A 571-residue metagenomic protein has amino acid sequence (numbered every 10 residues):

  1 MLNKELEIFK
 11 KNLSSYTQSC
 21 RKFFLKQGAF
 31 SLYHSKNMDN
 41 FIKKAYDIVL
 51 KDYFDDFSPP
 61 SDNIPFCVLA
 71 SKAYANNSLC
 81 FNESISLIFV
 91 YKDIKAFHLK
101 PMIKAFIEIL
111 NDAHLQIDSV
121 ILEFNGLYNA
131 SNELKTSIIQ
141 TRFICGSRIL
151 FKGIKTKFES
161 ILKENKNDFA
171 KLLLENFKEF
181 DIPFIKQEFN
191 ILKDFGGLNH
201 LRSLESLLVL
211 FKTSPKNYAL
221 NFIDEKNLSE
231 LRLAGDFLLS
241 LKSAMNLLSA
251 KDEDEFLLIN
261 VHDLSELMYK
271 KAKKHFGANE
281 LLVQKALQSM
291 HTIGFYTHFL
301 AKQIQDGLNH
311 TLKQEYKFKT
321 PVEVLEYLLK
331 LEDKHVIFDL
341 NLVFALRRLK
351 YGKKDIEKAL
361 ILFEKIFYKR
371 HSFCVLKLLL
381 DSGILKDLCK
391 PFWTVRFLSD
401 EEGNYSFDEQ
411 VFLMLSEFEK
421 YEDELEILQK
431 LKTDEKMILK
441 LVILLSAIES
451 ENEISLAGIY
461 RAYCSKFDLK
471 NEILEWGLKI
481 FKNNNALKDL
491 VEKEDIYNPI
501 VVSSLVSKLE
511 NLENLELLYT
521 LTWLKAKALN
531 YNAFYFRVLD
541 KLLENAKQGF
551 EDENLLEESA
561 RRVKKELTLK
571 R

Functional and structural regions predicted by a protein language model:
M1-V68: Helical scaffold of the NTase/Pol beta-like nucleotidyltransferase catalytic core
K22-H34, P183-K193, Q314, I356-K365 (+1 more regions): Active-site flanking loop/helix segments enriched in acidic
S35-K43, V49, S58-S61, L99-K152 (+3 more regions): Conserved catalytic core of two-metal-ion nucleotidyltransferases
K43-K95, K100: Active-site nucleotide-donor binding segment shared across nucleotidyl transfer reactions
C67-A73, E83-S84, L201, L241 (+5 more regions): His-Asp-centered metal-binding catalytic motifs of divalent-metal-dependent phosphohydrolases/nucleases
V120-R142, Q187, D400, L425-D434 (+2 more regions): Histidine/acidic-rich helix-loop-helix segments that form or flank divalent-metal centers in metalloenzyme catalytic
E164-I304, E435, S450: Conserved nucleotidyltransferase catalytic core and NTase-mimicking acidic/glycine-rich helix/loop elements in nucleic
R232, N246, G307-K386, S559-R571: A cross-family structural signal marking well-folded subdomains
